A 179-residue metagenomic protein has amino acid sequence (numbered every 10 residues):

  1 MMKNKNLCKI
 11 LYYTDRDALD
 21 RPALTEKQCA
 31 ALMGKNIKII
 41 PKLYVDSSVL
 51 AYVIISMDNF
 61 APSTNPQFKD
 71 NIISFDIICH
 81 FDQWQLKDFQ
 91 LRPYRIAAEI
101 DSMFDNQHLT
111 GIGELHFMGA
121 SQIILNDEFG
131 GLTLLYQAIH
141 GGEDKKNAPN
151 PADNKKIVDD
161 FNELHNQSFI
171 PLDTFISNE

Functional and structural regions predicted by a protein language model:
M1-S63, V158-E179: Small/polar-rich, solvent-exposed N-terminal microdomains that initiate assembly or binding
L50-Y52, D70-S74, G131-L135: Broad gene-expression machinery/nucleic-acid interaction feature
S56-D58, S74-I78, L135-I139: Residue-level recognition of well-ordered beta-strand positions that form the cores of beta-sheet-rich folds across
S63-K69, N126: Short glycine/proline-enriched loop/turn "hinge" motifs that connect secondary-structure elements and lie
T64, W84-D88: A generic structural signal for short coil/turn motifs at secondary-structure boundaries
D70-Q85: Short acidic, glycine/tyrosine-flanked loop/strand segments centered on an H-E-D-like triad
L86, K145-I157: Short, charged, solvent-exposed linker or helix-capping segments at domain edges/interfaces that act as flexible hinges
Q90-P149: Acidic-leaning, charged glycine-interspersed low-complexity segments
